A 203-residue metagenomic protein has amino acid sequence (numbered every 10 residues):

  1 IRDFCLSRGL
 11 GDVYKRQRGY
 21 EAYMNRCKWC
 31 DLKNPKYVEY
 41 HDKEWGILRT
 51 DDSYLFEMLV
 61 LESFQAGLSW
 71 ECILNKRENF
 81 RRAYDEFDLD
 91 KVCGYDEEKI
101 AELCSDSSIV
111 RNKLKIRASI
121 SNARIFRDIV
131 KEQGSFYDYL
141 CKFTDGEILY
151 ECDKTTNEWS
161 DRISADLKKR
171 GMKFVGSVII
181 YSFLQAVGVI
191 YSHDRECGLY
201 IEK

Functional and structural regions predicted by a protein language model:
I1-Q17: Single conserved hydrophobic/aromatic residue that forms the stacking wall/gate of nucleotide- or nucleobase-binding
R16-K203: HhH-family (HhH-GPD) DNA N-glycosylase catalytic core used in base-excision repair
